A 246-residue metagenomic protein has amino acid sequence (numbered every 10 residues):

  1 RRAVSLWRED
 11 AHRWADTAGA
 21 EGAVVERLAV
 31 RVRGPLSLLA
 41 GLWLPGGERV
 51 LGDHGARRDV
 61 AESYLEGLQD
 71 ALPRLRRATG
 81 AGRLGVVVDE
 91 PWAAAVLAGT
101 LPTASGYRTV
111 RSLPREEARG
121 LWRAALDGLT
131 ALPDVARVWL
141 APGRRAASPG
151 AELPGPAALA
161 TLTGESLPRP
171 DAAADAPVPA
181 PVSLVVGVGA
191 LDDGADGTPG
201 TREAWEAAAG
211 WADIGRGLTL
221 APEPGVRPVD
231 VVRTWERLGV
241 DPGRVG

Functional and structural regions predicted by a protein language model:
R1-D70, R74, L97-L113, E117: Active-site-proximal, glycine-rich beta->alpha crossover segments in alpha/beta enzymes that shape flexible
R8-A18, L65, Q69-R76, R119-L126 (+2 more regions): Generic structural signal for well-ordered alpha-helices, preferentially at hydrophobic/aromatic core positions
D16, A20-A23, R77-A81, D127 (+3 more regions): Secondary-structure boundary motif
E26-L28, G82-G85, A136, G243-V245: Residue-level recognition of the N-termini of beta-strands and the immediately preceding loop/turn
V32, V88-E90, P222: Short glycine-centered, acidic/aromatic-flanked micro-motifs in structured strand/loop junctions that mark active-site
S63, G67-E203: Active-site loop segments of alpha/beta catalytic cores
L167-R169, D175-G246: Catalytic-face loop-and-helix region of soluble metabolic enzyme cores
